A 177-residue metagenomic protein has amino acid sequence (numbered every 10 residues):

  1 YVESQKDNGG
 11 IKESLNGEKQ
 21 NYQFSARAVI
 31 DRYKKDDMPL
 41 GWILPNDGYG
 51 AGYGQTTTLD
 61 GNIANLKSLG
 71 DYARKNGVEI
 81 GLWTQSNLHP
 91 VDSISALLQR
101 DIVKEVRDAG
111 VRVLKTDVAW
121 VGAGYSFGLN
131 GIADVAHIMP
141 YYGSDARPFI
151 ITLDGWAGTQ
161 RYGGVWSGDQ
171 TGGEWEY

Functional and structural regions predicted by a protein language model:
Y1-Y177: Catalytic-domain carbohydrate-binding cleft regions of carbohydrate-active enzymes
